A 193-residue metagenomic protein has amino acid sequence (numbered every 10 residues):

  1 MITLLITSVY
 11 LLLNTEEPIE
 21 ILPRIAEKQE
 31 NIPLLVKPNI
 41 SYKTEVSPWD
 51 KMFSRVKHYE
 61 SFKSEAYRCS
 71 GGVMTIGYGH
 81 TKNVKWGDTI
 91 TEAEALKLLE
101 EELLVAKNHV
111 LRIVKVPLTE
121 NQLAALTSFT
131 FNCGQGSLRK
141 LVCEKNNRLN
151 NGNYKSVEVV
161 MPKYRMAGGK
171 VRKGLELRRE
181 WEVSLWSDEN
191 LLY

Functional and structural regions predicted by a protein language model:
I2-Y67, G71, H80, V84 (+4 more regions): Long, amphipathic alpha-helical surface segments
Q122-G134: Short N-proximal segments of mature Sec-exported proteins
